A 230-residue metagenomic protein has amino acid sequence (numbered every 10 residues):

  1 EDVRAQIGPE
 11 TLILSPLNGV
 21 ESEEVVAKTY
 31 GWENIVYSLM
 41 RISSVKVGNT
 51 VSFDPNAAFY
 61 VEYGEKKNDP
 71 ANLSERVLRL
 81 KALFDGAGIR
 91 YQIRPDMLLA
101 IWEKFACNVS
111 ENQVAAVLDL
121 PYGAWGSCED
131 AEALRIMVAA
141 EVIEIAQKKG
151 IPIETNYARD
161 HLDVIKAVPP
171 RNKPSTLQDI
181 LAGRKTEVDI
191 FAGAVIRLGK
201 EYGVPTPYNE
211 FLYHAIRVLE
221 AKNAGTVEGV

Functional and structural regions predicted by a protein language model:
E1-T50: Rossmann-like NAD(P)(H) cofactor-binding subdomain of soluble oxidoreductases
Q6, T29-Y37, N49-N156: Internal alpha-helical scaffold of NAD(P)-dependent oxidoreductase catalytic cores
V20, E65, R184: Gly/Ser/Thr-rich helix-start
S22, Y122, T186: Short, flexible micro-motifs
D85-G86, E132-V230: NAD(P)-dependent Rossmann-like dehydrogenase/reductase catalytic/cofactor-binding core
